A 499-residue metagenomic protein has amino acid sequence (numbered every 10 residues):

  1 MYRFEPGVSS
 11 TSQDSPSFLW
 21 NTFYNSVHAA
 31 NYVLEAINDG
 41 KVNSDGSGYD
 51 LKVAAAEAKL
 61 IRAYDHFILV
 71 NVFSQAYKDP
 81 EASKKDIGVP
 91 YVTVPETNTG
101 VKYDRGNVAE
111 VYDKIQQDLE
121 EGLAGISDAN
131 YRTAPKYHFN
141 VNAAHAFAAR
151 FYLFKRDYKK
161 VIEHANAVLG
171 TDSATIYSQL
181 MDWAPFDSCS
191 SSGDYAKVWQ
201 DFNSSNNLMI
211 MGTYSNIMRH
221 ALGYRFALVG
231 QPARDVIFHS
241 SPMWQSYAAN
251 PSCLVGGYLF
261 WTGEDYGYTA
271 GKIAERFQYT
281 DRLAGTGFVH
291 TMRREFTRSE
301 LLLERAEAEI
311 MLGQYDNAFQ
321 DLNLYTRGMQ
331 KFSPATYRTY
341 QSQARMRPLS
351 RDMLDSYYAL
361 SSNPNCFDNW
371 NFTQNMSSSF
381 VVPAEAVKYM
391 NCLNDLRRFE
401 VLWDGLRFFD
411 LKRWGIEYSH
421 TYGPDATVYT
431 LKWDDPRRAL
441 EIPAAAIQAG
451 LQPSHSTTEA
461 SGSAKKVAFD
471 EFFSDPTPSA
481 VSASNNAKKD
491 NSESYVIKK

Functional and structural regions predicted by a protein language model:
Y2-F73, G106, L119, L123-I126 (+4 more regions): Conserved, well-structured interaction surfaces
S47, F73-D113, I162-E163: Short coil/linker segments at helix-helix boundaries
I126, V141-M181, T458-S463, A468 (+3 more regions): Aromatic-residue-lined binding/catalytic grooves and analogous aromatic/hydrophobic interfacial grooves in multimeric
I162-S299, N323, M329-F380, E400 (+2 more regions): Hydrophobic-face positions in mid-chain alpha helices that act as interaction patches
R234, H239-W244, C253, L259-T262 (+1 more regions): Long, intrinsically disordered, low-complexity segments
